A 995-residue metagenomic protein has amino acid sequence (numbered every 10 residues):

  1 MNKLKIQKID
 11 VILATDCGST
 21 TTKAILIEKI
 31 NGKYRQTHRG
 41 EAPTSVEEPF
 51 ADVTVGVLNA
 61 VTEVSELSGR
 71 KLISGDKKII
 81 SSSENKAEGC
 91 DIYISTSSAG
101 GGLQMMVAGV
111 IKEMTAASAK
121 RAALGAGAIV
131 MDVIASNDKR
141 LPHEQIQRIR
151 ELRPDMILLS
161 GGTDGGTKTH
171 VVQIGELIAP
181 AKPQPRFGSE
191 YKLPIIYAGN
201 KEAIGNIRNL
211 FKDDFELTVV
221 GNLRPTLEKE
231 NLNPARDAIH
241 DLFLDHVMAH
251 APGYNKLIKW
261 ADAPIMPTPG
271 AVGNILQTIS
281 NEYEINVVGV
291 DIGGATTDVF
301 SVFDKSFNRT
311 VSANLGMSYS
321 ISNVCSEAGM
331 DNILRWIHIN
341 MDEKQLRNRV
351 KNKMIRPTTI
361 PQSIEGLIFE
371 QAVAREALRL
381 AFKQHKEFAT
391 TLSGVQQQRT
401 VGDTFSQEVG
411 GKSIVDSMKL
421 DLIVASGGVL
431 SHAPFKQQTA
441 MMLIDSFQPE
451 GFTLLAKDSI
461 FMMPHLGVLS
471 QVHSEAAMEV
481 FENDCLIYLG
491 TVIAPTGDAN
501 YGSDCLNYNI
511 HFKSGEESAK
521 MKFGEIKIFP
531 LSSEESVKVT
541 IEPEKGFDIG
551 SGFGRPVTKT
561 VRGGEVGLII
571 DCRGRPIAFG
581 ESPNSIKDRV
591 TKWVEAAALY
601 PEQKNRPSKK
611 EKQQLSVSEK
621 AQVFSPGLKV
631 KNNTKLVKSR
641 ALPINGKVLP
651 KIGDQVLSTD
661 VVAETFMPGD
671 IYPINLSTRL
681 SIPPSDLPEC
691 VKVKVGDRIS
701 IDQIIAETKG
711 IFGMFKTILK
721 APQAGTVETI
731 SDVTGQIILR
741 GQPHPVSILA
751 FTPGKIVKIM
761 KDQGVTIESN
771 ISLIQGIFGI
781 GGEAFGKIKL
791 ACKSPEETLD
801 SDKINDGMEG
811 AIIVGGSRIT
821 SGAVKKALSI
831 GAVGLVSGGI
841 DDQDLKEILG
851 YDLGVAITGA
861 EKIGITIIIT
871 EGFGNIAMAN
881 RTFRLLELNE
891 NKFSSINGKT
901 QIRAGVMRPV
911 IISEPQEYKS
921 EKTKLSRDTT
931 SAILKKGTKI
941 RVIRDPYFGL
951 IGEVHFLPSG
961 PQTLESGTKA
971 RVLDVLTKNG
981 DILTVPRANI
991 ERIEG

Functional and structural regions predicted by a protein language model:
M1-A14, E28-R35, E41-N286, G366-R375 (+9 more regions): Nucleotide/phosphate-binding catalytic cleft detector across ATP-hydrolyzing and phosphate-transferring enzymes
L13-C17, A24-I25, L158-L159, T278-N281 (+8 more regions): Conserved catalytic-core segments centered on acid/base and nucleophilic motifs
D16-H38, V46-V55, V648-P650, D654-Y672 (+2 more regions): N-terminal glycine-rich anion-binding loops that anchor highly charged ligand groups
K29, Y34-S45, N274-R347, P434-A456: Glycine-rich phosphate-binding loop of actin/hexokinase-like ATP-binding domains
I207, A249-K305, E517-F529, E535-V537 (+1 more regions): Charge-patterned, long linear interaction tracts outside catalytic cores
V311-T391: Active-site core segments that coordinate phosphate-bearing ligands/cofactors across diverse enzyme families
I321-N340, T358-Q362, G564-S608, P745-A750 (+3 more regions): Catalytic P-loop NTP-binding/switch module of NTPases
K609-G995: Well-ordered secondary-structure scaffolds
